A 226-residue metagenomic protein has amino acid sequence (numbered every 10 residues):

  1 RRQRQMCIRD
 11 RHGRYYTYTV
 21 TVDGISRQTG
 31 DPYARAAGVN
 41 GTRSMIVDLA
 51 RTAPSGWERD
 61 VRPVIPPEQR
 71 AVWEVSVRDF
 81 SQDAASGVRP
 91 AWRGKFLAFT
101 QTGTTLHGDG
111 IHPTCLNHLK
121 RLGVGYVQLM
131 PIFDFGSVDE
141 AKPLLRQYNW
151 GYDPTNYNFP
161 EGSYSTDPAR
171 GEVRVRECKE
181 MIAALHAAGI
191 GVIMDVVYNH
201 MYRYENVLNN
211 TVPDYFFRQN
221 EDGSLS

Functional and structural regions predicted by a protein language model:
Q3-I8: Short, small-residue-biased leader/transition segments that mark boundaries at the very start of proteins
R9, V22-G24, V77-D79: Non-catalytic surface loops within mature trypsin-like serine protease
R11, V64-Q69, K120-R121: Extracellular/periplasmic catalytic domains that process cell-envelope and extracellular macromolecules
G13-Y15: Extracellular Ig-like/FN3 beta-sandwich strand-entry sites
T17-T19: Extracellular recognition modules
T21-R70: Basic K/R-rich, polyanion-interacting modules in nucleoproteins and related proteins
Q69-R78: Parallel beta-helix/beta-solenoid
R78-S226: Substrate-binding/active-site clefts of carbohydrate-active enzymes
